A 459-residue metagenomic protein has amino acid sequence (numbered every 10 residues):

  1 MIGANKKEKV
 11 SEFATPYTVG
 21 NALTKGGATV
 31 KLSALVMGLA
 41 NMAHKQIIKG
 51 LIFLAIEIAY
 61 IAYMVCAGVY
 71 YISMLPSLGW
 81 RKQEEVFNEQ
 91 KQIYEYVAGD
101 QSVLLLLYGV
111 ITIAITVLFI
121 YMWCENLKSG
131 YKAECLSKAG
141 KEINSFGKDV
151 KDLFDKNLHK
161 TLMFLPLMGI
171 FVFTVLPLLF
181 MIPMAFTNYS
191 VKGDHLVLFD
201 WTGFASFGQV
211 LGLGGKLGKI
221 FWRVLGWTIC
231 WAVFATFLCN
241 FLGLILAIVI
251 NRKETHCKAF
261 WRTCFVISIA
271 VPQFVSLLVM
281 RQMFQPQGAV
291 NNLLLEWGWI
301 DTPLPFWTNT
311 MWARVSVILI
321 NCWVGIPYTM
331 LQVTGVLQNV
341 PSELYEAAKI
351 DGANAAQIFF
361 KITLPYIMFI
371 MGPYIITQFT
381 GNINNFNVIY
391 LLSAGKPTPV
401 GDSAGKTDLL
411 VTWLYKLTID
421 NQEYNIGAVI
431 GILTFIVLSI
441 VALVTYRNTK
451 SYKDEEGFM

Functional and structural regions predicted by a protein language model:
I2-Y17, A22, G27-T29, L35-L39 (+7 more regions): N-terminal signal-anchor/first transmembrane alpha helix
K31-L35, Q378-G381: Solvent-exposed, well-ordered amphipathic alpha-helical segments that flank/support binding or catalytic loops
A67-L75, L158-M459: A structural signal for multi-pass alpha-helical bundles of membrane permease subunits that mediate small-molecule
Y70-Y108: Membrane-interfacial interhelical loops
Q90-V97, N144-L153, V210-G218, T302-W307: Short membrane-interface loop/juxtamembrane segments of multi-pass integral membrane proteins
